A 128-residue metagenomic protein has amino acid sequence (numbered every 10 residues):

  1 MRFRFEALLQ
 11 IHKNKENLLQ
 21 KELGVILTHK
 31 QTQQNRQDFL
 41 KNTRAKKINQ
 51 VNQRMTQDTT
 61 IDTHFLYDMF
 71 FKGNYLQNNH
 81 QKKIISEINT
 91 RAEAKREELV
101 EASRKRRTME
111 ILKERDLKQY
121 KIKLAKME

Functional and structural regions predicted by a protein language model:
M1-E128: Charge-rich amphipathic alpha-helical interaction elements
